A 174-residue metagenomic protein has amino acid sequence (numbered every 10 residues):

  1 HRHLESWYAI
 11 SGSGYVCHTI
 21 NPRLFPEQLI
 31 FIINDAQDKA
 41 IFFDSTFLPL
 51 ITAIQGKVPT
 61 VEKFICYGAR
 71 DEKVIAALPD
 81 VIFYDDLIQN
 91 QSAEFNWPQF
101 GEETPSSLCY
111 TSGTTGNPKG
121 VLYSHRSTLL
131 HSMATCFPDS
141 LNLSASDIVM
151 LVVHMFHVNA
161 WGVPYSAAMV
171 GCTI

Functional and structural regions predicted by a protein language model:
H1, L24, S45-F47, E103 (+1 more regions): Short beta->alpha linker loops
H1-Y8, R23-P26, L151-M169: Conserved coil-to-alpha-helix start sites within the AMP-binding
E5, G12-D86: Structural core segment of the AMP-binding/adenylate-forming
I10, I41, P105, T111-T114 (+2 more regions): Conserved S/T- and glycine-rich ATP-binding loop of Class I adenylate-forming
G14, T114, G171: Conserved G/P- and acidic residue-centered "switch" motifs that form tight phosphate/ATP-binding loops in soluble
I65, Q89-Y110, N117, N142-I148: Conserved pre-ATP/AMP-binding loop-to-beta segment of ANL
S106-M133: Conserved AMP-binding A3 loop
L129-I148, F156-I174: Conserved AMP-binding/adenylation subdomain of ANL enzymes
